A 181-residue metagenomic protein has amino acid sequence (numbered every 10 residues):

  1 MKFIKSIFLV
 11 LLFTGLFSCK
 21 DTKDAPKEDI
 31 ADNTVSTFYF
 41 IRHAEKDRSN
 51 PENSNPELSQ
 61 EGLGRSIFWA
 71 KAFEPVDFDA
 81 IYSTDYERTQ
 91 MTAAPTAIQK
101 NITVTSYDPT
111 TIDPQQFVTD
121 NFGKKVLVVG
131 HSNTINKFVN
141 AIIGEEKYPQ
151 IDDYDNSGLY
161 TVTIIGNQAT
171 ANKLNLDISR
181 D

Functional and structural regions predicted by a protein language model:
M1-F8: Bacterial N-terminal signal peptides that target proteins for export
F8-L11, D85: Residues that line or immediately flank small-molecule/substrate-binding pockets and catalytic motifs
V10, D32-T34, F122: Short hydrophobic "helix-edge" motifs at membrane interfaces and signal-peptide entry regions
G15-S18: C-terminal motif of bacterial Sec signal peptides marking the signal peptidase cleavage site
T22, P26-D29, T34-Q116, I135-F138 (+3 more regions): Active-site-proximal alpha-helix that buttresses catalytic centers in soluble enzyme cores
F38, F122-G130: Generic beta-sheet signal
V118-K125, N167: Short, surface-exposed amphipathic charged segments that create phosphate/polyanion-binding patches used for binding
